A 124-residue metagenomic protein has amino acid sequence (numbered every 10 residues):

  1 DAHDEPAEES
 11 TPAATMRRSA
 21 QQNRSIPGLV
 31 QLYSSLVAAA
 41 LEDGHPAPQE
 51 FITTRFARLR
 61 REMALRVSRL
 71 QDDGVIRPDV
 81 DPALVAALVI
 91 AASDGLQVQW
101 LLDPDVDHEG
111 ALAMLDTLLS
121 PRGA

Functional and structural regions predicted by a protein language model:
D1-V30, P82-V89: Hydrophobic alpha-helical connector segments
H3, A40-G44, L96-L101: Short amphipathic alpha-helical interaction patches enriched in hydrophobic/aromatic residues with interspersed Lys/Arg
S25-E50: Amphipathic alpha-helical segments used for helix-helix packing
P48-T53, A57, D72-L118: Hydrophobic/aromatic-rich alpha-helical bundle segments in the mid-to-C-terminal region
R69: Alpha-helical DNA-recognition elements
S120-A124: Generic C-terminal helix-cap and adjacent flexible tail
